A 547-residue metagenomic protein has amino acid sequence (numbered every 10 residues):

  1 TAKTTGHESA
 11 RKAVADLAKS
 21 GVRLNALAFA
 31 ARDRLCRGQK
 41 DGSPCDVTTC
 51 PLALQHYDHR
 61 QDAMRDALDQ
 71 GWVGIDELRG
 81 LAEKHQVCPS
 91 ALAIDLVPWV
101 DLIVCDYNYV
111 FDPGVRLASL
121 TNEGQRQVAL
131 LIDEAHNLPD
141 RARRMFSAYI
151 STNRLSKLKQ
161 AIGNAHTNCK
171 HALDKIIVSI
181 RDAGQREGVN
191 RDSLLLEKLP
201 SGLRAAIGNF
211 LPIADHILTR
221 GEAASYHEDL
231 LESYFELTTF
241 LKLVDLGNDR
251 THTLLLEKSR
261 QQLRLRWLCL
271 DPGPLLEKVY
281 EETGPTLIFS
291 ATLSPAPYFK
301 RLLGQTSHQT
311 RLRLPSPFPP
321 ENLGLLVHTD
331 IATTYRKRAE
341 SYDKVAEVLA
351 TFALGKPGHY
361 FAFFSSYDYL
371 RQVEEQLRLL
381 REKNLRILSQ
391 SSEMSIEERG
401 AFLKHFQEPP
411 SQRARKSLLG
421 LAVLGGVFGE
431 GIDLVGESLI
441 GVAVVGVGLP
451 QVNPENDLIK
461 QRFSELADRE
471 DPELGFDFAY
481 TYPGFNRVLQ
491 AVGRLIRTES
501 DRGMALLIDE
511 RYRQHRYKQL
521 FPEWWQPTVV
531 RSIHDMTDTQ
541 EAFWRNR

Functional and structural regions predicted by a protein language model:
T1-I103, F111, D174, V178-E197 (+2 more regions): A substrate-engagement module of RecA-like helicase motors
T1-K3, L287-F289, G358-S365, Y369 (+1 more regions): Conserved RecA-like ASCE P-loop NTPase motor core of nucleic-acid helicases/translocases
E8, K12, H85-L102, Y107-L211 (+2 more regions): Signature of the SF2 helicase/ATPase Hel1-core->accessory helical subdomain module
L78-I103, G114-L120, I213-A332, A339-S341 (+3 more regions): A contiguous, basic/glycine-rich beta-loop/short-helix subdomain that forms a polymer-engagement track
S151-Y234, N322-Y360: Conserved interdomain linker/interface between the two RecA-like ATPase lobes of SF2 helicase motors
T329-E340, S391-Y512: Conserved RecA-like P-loop NTPase helicase motor core
S365-S391: Conserved helicase motor "Helicase C" RecA-like lobe of SF1/SF2 P-loop NTPases
D468-P472, F476, L506-R547: N-terminal targeting/trafficking signals and adjacent low-complexity tails
